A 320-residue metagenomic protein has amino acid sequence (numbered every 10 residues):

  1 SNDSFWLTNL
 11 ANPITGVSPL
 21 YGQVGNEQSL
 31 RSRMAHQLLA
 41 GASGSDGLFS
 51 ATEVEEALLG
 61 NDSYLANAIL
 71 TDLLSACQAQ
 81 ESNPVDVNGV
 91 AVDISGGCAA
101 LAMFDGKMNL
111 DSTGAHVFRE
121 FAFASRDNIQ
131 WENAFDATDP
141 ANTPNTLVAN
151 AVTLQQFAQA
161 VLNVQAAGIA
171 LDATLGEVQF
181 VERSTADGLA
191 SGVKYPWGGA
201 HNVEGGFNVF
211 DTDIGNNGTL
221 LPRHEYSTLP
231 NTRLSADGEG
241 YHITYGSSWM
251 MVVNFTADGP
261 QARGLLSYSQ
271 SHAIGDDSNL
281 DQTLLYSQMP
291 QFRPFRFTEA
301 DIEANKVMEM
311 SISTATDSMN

Functional and structural regions predicted by a protein language model:
S1-T71, S75-A79, V87-N320: C-terminal/peripheral segments of proteins
S82: Catalytic cores of carbohydrate-active enzymes
